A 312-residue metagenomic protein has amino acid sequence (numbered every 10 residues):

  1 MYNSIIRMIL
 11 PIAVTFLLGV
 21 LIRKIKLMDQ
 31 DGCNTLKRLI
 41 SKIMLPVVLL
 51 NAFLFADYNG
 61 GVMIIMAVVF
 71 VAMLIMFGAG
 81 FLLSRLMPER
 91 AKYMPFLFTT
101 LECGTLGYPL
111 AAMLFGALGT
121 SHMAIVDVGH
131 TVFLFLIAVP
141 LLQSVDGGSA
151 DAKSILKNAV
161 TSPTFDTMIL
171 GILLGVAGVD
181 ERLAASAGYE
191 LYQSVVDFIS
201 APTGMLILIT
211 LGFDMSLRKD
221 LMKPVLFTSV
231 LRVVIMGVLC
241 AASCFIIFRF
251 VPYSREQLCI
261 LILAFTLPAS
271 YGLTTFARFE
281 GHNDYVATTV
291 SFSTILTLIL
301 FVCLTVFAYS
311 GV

Functional and structural regions predicted by a protein language model:
M1-V312: Alpha-helical transmembrane segments of multi-pass small-molecule/ion transporters
